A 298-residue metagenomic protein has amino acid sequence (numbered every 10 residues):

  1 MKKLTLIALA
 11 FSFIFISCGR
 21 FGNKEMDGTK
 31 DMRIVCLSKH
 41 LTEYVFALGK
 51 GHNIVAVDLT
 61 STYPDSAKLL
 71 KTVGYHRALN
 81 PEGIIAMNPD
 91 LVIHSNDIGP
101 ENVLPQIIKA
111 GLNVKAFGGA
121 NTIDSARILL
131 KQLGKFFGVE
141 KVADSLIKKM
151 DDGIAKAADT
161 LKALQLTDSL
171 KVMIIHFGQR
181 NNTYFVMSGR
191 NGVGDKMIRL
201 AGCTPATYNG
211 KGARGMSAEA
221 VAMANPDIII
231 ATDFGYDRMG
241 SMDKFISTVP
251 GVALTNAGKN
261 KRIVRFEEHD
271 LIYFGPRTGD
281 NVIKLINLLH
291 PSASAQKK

Functional and structural regions predicted by a protein language model:
M1-L4: Positively charged n-region of N-terminal signal peptides that target proteins for export
F15-S17: C-terminal motif of bacterial Sec signal peptides marking the signal peptidase cleavage site
F21-R33, V103-N181, P205-N209, K259-K298: Extracytoplasmic substrate-binding proteins
R33-I98, N102-V103: A short, structured surface patch at a secondary-structure boundary
D58, S188-A213, D233, R265: His/Asp/Glu-enriched short active-site or ligand-binding loop at hydrolase and phosphoryl-transfer sites
A78-D97, L112, S217-F234: Proline-aspartate-enriched helix->loop->beta-strand connector
I98-K109, I228-S247: A ligand-binding cleft/hinge motif common to bilobed small-molecule-binding domains
